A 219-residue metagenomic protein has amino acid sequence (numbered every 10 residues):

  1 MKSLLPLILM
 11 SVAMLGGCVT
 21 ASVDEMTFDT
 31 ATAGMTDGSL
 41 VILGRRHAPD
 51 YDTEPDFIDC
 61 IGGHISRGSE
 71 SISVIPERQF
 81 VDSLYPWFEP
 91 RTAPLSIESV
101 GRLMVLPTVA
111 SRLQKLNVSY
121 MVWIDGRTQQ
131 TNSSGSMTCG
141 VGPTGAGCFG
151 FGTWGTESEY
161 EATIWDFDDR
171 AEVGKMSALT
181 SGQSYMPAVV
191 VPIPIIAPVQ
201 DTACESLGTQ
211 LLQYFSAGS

Functional and structural regions predicted by a protein language model:
M1-C18: Sec-dependent bacterial lipoprotein signal peptides
C18-G101, Q114, Y214-S219: A structural "domain/chain start" motif
V19, I61, T138-G140, G147-F149 (+1 more regions): Sequence contexts marking disulfide-bonded cysteines in secreted/extracellular proteins
R46, R78-F80, D125-T128, I164 (+1 more regions): A mature extracytoplasmic/lumenal domain signature
E54, I58, G62, L106-A110 (+3 more regions): Extracytoplasmic/secreted envelope proteins and their assembly/folding machinery, especially bacterial periplasmic
I72, E77-R78, T131-S133, A171-Q183: Short, solvent-exposed beta-strand-terminating loops
P94-D168: Surface-exposed short loop/turn segments
P143-Y214: Short secondary-structure boundary motifs at beta->alpha junctions and helix caps
